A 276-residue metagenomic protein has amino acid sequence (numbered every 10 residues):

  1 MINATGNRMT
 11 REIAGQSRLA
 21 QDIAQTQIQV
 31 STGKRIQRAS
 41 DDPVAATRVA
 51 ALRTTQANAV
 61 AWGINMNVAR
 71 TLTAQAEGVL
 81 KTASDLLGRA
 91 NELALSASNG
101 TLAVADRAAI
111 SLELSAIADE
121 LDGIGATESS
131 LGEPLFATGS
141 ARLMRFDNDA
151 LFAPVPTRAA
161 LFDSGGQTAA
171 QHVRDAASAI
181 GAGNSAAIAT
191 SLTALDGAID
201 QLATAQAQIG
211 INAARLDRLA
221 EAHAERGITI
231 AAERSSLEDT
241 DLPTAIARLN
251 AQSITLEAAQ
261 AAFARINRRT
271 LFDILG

Functional and structural regions predicted by a protein language model:
M1-F136, S178-G276: Amphipathic alpha-helical polymerization modules
S140-A182: Cysteine-poor, low-complexity segments in flexible/peripheral regions
